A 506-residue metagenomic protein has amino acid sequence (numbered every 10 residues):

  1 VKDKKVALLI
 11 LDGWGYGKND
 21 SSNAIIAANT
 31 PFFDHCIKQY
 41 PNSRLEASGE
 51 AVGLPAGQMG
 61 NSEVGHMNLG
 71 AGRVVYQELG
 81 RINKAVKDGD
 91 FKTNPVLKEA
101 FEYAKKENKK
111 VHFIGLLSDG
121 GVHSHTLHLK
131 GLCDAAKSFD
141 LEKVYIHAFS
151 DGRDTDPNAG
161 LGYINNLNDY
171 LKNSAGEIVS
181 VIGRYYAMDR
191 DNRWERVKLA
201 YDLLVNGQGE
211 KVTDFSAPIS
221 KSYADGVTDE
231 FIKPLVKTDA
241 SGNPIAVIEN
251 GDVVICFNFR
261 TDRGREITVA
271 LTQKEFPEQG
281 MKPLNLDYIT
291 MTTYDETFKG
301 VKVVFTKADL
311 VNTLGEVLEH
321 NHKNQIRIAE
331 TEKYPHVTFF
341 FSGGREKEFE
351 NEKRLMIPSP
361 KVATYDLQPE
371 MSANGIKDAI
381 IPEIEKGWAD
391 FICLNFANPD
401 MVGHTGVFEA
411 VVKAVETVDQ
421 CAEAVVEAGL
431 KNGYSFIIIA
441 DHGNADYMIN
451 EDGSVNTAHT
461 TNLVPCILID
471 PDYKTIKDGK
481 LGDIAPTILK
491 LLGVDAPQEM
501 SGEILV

Functional and structural regions predicted by a protein language model:
V1-V506: Feature captures the catalytic ectodomains and active-site-proximal regions of enzymes that hydrolyze or transfer
